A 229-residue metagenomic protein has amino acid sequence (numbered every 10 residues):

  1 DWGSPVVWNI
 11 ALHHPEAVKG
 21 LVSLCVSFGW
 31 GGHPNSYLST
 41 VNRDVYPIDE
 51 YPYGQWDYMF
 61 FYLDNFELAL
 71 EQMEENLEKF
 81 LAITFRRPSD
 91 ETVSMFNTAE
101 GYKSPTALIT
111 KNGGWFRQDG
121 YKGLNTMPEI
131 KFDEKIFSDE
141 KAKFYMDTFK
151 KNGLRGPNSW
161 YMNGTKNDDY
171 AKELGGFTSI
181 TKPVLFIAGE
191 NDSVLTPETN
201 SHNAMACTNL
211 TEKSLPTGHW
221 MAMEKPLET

Functional and structural regions predicted by a protein language model:
D1: Conserved catalytic and ligand/cofactor-coordination microenvironments
P5-L210: Flexible "cap/lid" subdomain of the alpha/beta-hydrolase fold that forms the substrate-access gate
N158, P226-T229: Short, amphipathic alpha-helical "lid/cap" segments that border enzyme active or binding sites
E212-S214: Conserved beta-strand scaffold positions in the cores of enzyme catalytic domains, especially in NTP/NDP-utilizing
T217-L227: Catalytic histidine-centered segment of alpha/beta-hydrolase-like enzymes
